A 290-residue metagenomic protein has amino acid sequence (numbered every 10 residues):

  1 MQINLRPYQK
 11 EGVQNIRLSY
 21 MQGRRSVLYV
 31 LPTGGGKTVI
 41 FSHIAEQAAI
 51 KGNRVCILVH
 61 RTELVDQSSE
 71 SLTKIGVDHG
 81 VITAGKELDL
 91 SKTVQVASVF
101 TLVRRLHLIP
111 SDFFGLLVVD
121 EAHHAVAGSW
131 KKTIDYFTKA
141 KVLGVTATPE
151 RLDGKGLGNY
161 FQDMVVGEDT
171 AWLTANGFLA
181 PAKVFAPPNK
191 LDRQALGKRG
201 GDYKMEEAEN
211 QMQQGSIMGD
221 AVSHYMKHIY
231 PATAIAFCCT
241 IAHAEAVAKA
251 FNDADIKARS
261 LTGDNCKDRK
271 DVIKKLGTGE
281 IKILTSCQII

Functional and structural regions predicted by a protein language model:
M1-V30: Conserved pre-motif I regulatory segment
Q22-A45, I235-F237, L261: Walker A/P-loop
T38-H43, Q47-K74, D153, I241-A242: Conserved Walker A/P-loop ATP-binding site and its immediately adjacent core in helicase/helicase-like ATPase domains
N53-V65, E207-A254: Conserved strand-helix element at the start of the C-terminal RecA-like helicase core
D66, G80-S91, E245-K249, I256-I289: Conserved helicase ATPase core of P-loop NTP-dependent helicases/translocases
A84-L116, A127-K132, I289: Conserved helix/coil segment N-terminal to the catalytic DExD/H
G115, H123-F185: Post-DEXD/H (motif II) to motif III coupling segment of the RecA-like Helicase ATP-binding lobe
M164-I235: Conserved interdomain linker/interface between the two RecA-like ATPase lobes of SF2 helicase motors
